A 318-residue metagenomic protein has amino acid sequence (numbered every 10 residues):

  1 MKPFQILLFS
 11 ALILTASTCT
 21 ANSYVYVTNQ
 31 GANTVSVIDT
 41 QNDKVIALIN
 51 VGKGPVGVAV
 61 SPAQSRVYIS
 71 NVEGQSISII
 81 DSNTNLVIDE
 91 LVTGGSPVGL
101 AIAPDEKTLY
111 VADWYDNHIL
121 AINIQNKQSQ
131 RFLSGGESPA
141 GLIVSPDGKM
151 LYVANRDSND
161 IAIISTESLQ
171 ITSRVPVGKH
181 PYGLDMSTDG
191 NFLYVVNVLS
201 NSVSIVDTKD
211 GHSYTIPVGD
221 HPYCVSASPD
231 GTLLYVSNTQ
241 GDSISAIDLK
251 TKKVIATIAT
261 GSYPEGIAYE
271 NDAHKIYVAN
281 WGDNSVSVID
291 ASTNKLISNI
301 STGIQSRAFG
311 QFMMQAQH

Functional and structural regions predicted by a protein language model:
Q5, A11-H318: Predominantly soluble domains enriched in secretory-pathway, periplasmic, or organellar proteins
